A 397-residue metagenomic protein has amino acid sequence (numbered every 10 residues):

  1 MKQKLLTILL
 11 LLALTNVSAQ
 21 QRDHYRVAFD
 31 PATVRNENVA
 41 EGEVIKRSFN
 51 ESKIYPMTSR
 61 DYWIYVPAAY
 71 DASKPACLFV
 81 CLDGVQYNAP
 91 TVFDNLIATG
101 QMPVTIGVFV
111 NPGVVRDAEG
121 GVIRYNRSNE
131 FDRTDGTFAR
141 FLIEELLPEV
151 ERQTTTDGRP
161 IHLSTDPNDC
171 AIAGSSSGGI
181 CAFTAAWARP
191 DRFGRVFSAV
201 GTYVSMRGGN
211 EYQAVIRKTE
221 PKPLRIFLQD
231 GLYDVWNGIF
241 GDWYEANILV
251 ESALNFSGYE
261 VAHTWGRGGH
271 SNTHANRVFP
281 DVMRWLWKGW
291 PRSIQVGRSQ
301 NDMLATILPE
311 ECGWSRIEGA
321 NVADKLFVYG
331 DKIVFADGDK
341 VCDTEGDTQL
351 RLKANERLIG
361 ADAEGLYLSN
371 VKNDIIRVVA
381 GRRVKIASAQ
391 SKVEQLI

Functional and structural regions predicted by a protein language model:
K2-I8: Sec-dependent signal peptide recognition, specifically the positively charged N-region followed immediately by
L6, T273, V393-Q395: Intrinsic structural disorder/low-complexity segments
L9-S18: Hydrophobic h-region of N-terminal signal peptides that target proteins for export in Gram-negative bacteria
L14, S73, R140, I172 (+3 more regions): Intrinsic disorder/low-complexity segments
Q20-R298: Non-catalytic cap/lid and distal C-terminal segments of serine-dependent acyl enzymes
Q295-I397: Sequence-structural signature of mature extracellular/luminal beta-sheet repeat domains, prominently beta-propellers
